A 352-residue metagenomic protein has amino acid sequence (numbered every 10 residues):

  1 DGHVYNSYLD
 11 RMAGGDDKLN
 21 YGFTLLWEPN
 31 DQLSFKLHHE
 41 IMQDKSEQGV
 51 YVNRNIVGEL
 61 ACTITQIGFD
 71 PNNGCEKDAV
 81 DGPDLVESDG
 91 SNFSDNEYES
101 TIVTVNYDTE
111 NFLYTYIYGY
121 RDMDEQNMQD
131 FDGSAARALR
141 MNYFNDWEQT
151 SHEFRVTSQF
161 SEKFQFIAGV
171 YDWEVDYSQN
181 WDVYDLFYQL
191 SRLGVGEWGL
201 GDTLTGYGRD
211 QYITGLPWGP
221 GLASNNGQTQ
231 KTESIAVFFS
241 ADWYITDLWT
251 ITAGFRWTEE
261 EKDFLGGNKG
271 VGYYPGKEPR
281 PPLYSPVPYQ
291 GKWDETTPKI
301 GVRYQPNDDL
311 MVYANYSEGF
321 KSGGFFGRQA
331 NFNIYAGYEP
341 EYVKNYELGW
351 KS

Functional and structural regions predicted by a protein language model:
D1-K77, D81-G90, M123-A138, F144 (+2 more regions): Periplasmic-side early beta-strands and strand-to-turn transitions of outer-membrane beta-barrels
D1-V4, Y8-G49, E99-S100, E148-H152 (+4 more regions): Transmembrane beta-barrel wall of Gram-negative outer-membrane proteins
N6-R11, E87-S91, R137-Y143, S151 (+5 more regions): Extracellular loop and loop/strand-boundary signature of outer-membrane beta-barrel proteins
Y8, M12, I167, D172-P306: Signature of Gram-negative outer-membrane beta-barrel scaffolds
L19, I41-K45, T109, Y120-D124 (+4 more regions): Transmembrane beta-strands of outer-membrane beta-barrel pores
L25-W27, N106-T109, E148, S158-Q159 (+6 more regions): Residue-level signature of outer-membrane beta-barrel architecture
Q43-I56, E174-S178, Q290, R303-E347: Surface-exposed extracellular loop regions of Gram-negative outer-membrane beta-barrel proteins, predominantly
I102-Q129, Q305-K321, G337-S352: Membrane-embedded beta-barrel scaffold of Gram-negative outer-membrane proteins
